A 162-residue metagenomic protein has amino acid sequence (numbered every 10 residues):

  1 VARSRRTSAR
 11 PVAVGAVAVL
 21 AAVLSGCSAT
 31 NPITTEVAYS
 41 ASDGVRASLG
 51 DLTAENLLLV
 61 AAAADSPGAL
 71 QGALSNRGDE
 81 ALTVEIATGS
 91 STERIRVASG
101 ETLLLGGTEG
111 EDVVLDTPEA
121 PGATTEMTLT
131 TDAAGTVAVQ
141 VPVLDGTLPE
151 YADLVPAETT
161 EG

Functional and structural regions predicted by a protein language model:
A22-G26: C-terminal motif of bacterial Sec signal peptides marking the signal peptidase cleavage site
S28-N31: Bacterial signal peptide processing site
T34-A47, A138, V143-G162: Extracytoplasmic/periplasmic copper-protein system
A47-A61: N-terminal edge beta-strand
D65-Q71, P118-E126: Short, solvent-exposed loop/turn segments enriched in Ser/Thr/Gly
G72-G78: Asparagine-centered strand-capping/turn motif at beta-strand->loop junctions
E80-A87, V139-V141: Short, hydrophobic/aromatic beta-strand segments
G89-T117: Intrinsically disordered, low-complexity Pro/Gly/Ser/Thr-rich segments with frequent PxxP/GP/PP motifs and embedded
